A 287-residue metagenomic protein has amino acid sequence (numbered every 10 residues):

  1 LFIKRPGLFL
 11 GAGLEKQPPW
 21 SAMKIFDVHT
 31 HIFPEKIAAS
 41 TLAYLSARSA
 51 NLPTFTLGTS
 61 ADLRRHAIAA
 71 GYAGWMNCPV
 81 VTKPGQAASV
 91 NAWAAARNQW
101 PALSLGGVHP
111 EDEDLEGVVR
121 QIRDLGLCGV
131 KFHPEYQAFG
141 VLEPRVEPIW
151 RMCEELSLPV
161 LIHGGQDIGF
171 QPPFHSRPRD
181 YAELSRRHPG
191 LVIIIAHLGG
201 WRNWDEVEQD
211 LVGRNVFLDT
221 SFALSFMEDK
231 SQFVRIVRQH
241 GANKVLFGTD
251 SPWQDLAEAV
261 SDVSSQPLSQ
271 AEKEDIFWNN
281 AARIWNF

Functional and structural regions predicted by a protein language model:
K4-G7, P19-H31, E35-A70, G74 (+2 more regions): Mid-to-C-terminal alpha-helical segments outside catalytic/metal-binding sites
W20, A73-G74, P84-I168, P172-H175: Active-site gating/metal-coordination segments in enzymes
I25-V28, C78, L105-G106, K131 (+3 more regions): Active-site neighborhood of phospho(di)ester-bond hydrolases with catalytic His/Asp-centered motifs
H29, A94, V130, C153 (+5 more regions): Conserved, mostly hydrophobic/aromatic
F33-K36, T82-G85, E111-D114, Q137 (+4 more regions): Active-site environment of divalent metal-dependent phosphoester hydrolases
D62-H66, V90-R97, G117-I122, R145-I149 (+4 more regions): A general structural detector for well-ordered alpha-helical segments in enzyme core domains, enriched
C128-G129, L142-L246: Catalytic pocket-lining loop regions of alpha/beta-barrel enzymes, especially the amidohydrolase/enolase/GH5 lineages
